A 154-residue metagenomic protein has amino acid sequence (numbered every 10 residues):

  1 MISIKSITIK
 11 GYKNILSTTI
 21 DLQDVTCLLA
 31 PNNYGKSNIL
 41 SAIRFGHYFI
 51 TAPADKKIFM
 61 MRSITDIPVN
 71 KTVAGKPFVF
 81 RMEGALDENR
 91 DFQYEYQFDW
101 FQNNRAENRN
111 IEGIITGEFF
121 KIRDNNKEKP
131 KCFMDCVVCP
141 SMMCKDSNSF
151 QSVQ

Functional and structural regions predicted by a protein language model:
M1-L16: N-terminal pre-Walker A segment at the start of P-loop NTPase domains
T19-D21: ABC ATPase nucleotide-binding domain
V25: Walker A (P-loop) ATP-phosphate-binding motif of ABC ATPase nucleotide-binding domains
L28: Hydrophobic anchor at the beta1->P-loop junction of P-loop NTPases
N32: The conserved Walker
K36: Conserved lysine of the Walker
S41-N104: Conserved P-loop NTP-binding catalytic core
D91-Q154: Electropositive, glycine-dotted interaction segments that contact anionic polymers or phosphate-rich ligands
